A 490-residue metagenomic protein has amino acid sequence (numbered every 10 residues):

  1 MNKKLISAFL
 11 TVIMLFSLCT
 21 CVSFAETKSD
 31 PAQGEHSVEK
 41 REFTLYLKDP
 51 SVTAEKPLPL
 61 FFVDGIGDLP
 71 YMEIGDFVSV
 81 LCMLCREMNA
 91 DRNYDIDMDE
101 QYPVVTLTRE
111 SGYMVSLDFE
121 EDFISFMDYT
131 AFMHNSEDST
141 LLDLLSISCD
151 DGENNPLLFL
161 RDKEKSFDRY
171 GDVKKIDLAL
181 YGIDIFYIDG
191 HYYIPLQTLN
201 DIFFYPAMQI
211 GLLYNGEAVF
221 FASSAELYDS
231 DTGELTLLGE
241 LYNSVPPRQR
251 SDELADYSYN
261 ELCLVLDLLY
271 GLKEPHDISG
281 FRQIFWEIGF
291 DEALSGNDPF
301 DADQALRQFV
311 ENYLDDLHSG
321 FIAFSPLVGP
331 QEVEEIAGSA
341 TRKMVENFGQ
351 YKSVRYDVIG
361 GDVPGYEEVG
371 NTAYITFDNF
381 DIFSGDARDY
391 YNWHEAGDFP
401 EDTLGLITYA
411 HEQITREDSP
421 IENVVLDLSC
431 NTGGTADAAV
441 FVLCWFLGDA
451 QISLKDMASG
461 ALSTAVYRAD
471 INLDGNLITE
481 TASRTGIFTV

Functional and structural regions predicted by a protein language model:
M1-F9: Bacterial N-terminal signal peptides that target proteins for export
L18-Q33: Sec-dependent signal peptide cleavage junction
K28-S29, M114-S116, E121-T432, D437-C444 (+2 more regions): Flexible, low-complexity junctional segments that flank or bridge functional domains
D30-P31, P57-M98, G182-T198, Y205-Y214: Extracytoplasmic Gram-positive cell-surface binding/anchoring modules and repeats
E35-P59, R169-K175: Eukaryote-biased recognition of intrinsically disordered, low-complexity regulatory segments
E55-D64, M88-M127: An N-terminus-focused feature that recognizes amino-terminal "leader" regions
G433-V490: Gly/Ser/Thr-rich loop/hinge elements
